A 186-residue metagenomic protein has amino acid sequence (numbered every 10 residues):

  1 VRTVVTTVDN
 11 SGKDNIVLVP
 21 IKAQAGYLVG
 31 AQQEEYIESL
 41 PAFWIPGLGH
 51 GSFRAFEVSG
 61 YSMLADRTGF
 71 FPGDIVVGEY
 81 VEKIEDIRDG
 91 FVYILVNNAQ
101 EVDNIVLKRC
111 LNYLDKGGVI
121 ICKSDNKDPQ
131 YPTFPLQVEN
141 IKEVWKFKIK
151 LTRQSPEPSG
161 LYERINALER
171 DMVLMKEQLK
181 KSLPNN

Functional and structural regions predicted by a protein language model:
V1-P72, L151-N186: Short, positionally conserved secondary-structure boundary motifs
N10, N15, N97-N98, N104 (+5 more regions): Detector for Asparagine
L28-E34, W44-K123: Feature for secretory/organellar precursors and membrane-associated catalytic proteins
S39, E79, I94, Y131 (+2 more regions): Short, surface-exposed, charged/polar-biased interaction segments
E101, V144-K146, E157: Short, intrinsically disordered/low-complexity patches at protein termini and at juxtamembrane boundaries
L107-R153: Glycine- and charge-enriched low-complexity intrinsically disordered segments
